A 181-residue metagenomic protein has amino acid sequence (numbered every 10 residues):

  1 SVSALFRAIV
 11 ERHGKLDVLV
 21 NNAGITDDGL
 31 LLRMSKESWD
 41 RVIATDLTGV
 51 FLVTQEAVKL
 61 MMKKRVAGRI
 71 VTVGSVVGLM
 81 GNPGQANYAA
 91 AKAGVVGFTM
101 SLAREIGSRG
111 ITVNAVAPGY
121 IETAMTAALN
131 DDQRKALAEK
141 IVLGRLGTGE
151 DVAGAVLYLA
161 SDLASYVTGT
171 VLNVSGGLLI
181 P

Functional and structural regions predicted by a protein language model:
K15, V20, G107, T112 (+2 more regions): Short, small/polar-rich loop/turn modules that mediate ligand/substrate recognition or access, typified
L30-L31, S38-I43, T126, L137: Substrate-binding pocket helix/loop in short-chain dehydrogenase/reductase
T54, A91, T99: Active-site helix of classical SDR
K59, R104-S108, S165: Alpha-helical segment proximal to the catalytic Tyr-Lys
S75: Residue(s) in the substrate-gating loop at a strand-loop-helix junction that position the organic substrate next
M80, L157, T168-P181: Short C-terminal tail/terminal secondary-structure segment of NAD(P)H-dependent dehydrogenase/reductase domains
I141-V152, L163: A conserved structural motif in NAD(P)-dependent oxidoreductases
